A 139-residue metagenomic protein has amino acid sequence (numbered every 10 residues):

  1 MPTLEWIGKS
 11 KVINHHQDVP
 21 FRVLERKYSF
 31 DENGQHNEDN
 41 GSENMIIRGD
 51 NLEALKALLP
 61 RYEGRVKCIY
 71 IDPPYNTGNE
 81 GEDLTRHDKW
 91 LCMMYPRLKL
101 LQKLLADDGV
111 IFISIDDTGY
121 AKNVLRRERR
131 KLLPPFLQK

Functional and structural regions predicted by a protein language model:
M1-Y70, Y75-P96: DnaQ-like (DEDDh/DEDDy) 3′-5′ exonuclease domain used for proofreading and 3′-end trimming on nucleic acids
H87-K139: Conserved Class I SAM-dependent methyltransferase catalytic core
